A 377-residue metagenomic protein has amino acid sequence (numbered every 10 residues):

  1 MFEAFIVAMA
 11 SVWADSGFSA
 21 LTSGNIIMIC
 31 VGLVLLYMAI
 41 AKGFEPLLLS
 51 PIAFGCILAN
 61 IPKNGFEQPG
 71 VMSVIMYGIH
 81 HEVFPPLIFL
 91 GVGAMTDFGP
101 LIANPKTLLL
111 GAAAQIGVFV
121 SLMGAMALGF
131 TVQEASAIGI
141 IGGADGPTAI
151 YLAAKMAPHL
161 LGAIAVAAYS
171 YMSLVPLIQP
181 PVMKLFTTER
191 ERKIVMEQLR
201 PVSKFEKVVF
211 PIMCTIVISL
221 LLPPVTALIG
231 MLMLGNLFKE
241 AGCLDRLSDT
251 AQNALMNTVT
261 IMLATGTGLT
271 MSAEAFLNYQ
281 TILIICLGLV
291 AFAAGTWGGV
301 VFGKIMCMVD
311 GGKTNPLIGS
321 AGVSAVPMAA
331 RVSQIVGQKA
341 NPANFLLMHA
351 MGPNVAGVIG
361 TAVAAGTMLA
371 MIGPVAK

Functional and structural regions predicted by a protein language model:
M1-G70: N-terminal alpha-helical transmembrane segments of multi-pass membrane transport and channel/translocase proteins
L33, L101-L122, S272-G299, A350-N354: Entry/N-cap segments of selected transmembrane alpha helices and their immediately preceding amphipathic helices
I40-L49, E67-I75, M95-L110, L244-N253 (+3 more regions): Interfacial helix-loop-helix linkers and transmembrane-helix boundary segments in multi-pass membrane proteins
Y77, H81-E82, F89-M95, L110-V120 (+4 more regions): Alpha-helical membrane segments and immediately flanking helix-loop junctions that form or couple to the substrate/ion
M123-V132, I164-R192, G298-G311, A356-K377: Juxtamembrane and boundary regions of transmembrane helices in multi-pass small-molecule transporters and channels
H159-L177, I285-G295, I318-A321: Alpha-helical transmembrane segments
A167-C243: Membrane-embedded hairpin module used as a gating/binding unit in multi-pass transport and secretion proteins
T215-F302: Transmembrane helical segments that form the transport core of multi-pass membrane transport proteins
